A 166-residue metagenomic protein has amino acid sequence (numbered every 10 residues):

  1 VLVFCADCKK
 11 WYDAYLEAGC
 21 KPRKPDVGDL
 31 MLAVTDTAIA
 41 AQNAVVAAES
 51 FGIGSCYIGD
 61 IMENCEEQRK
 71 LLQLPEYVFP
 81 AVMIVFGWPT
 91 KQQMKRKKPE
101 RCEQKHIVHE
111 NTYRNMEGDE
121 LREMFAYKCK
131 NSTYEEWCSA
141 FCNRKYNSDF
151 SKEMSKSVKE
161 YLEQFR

Functional and structural regions predicted by a protein language model:
V1-R166: Acidic, surface-exposed loops and disordered segments
